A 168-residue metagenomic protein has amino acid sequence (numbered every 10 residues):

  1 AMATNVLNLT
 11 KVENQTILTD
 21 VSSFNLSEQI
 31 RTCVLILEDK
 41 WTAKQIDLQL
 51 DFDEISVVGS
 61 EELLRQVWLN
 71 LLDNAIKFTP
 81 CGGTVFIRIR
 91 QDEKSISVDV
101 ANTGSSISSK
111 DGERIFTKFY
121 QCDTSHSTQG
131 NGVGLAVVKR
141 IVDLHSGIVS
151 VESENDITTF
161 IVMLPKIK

Functional and structural regions predicted by a protein language model:
N14-T19, F52, S56-E62: Conserved micro-motifs of the catalytic ATP-binding
D20-E38, L48: A conserved beta-strand-to-alpha-helix junction within the catalytic ATP-binding
K40-Q49, I55: Short conserved segments within the C-terminal catalytic ATPase subdomain
A75-I76: Short helix-loop "hinge" at the ATP-lid/N-box region of the Bergerat-fold HATPase_c
I107-F119: Short conserved segment of the HATPase_c
G134, V138: Short alpha-helical Gxxx[C/S/T] motif in the catalytic ATP-binding
S146-G147: Conserved glycine-rich
